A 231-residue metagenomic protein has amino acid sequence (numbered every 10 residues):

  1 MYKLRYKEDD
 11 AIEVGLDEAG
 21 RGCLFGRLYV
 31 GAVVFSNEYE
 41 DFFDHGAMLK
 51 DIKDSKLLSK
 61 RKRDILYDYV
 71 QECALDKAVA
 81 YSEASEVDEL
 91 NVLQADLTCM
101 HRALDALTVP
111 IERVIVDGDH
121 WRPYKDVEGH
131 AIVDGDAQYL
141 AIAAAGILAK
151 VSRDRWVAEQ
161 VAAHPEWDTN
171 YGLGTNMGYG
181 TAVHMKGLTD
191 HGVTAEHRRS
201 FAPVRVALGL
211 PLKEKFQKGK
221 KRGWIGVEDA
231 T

Functional and structural regions predicted by a protein language model:
M1-T231: RNase H-like, Mg2+-dependent phosphodiesterase core, and more generally RNA phosphate-backbone-engaging helix-loop
